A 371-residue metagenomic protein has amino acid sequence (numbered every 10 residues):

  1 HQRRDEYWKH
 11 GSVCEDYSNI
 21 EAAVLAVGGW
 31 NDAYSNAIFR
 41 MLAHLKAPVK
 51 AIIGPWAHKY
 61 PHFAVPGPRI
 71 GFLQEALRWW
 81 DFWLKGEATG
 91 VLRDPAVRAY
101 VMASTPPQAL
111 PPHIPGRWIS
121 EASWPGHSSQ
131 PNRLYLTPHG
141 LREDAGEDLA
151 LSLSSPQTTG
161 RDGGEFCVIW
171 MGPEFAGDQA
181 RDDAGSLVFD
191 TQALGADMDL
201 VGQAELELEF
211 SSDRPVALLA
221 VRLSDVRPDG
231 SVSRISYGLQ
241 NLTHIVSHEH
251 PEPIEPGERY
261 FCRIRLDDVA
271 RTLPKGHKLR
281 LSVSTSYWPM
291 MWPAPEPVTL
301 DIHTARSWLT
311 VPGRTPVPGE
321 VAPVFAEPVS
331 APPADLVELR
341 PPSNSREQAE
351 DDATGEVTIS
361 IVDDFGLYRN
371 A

Functional and structural regions predicted by a protein language model:
H1-L92, S104, I114, A176: Active-site-proximal cap/loop segments of hydrolase catalytic domains
P61-H62, P66-A371: C-terminal, loop-rich substrate-recognition/catalytic regions characterized by aromatic stacking residues
